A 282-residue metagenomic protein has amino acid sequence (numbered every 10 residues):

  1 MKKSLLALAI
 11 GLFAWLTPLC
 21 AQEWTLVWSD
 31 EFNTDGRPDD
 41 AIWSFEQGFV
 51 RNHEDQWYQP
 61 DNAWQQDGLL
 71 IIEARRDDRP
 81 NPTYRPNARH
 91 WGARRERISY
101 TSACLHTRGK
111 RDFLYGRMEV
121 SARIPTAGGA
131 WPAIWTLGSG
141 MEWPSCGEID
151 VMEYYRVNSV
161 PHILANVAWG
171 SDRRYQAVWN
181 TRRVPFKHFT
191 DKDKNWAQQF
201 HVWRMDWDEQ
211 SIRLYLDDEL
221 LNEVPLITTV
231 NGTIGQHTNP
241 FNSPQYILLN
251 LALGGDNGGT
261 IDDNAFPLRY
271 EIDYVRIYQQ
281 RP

Functional and structural regions predicted by a protein language model:
M1-S4: Positively charged n-region of N-terminal signal peptides that target proteins for export
L6-A7, V157: Short amphipathic alpha-helical "recognition" segments used for binding
A7-T17: Bacterial N-terminal signal peptides
Q22-P282: GH16 jelly-roll
